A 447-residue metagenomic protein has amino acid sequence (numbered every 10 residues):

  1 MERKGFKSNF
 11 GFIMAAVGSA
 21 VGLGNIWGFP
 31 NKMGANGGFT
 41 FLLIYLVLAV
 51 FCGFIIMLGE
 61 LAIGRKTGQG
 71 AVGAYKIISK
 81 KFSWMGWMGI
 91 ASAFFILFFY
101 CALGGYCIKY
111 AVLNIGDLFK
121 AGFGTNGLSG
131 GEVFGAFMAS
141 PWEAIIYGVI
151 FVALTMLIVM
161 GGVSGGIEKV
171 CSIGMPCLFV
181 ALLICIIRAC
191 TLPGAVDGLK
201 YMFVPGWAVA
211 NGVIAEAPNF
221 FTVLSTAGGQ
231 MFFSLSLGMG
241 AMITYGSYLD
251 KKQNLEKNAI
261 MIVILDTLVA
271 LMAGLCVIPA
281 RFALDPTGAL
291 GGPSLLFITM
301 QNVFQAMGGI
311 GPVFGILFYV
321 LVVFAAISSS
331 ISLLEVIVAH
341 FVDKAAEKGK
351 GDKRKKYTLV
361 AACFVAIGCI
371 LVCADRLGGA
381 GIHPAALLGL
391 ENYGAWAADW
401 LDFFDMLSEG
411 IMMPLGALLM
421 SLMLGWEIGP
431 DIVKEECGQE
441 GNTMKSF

Functional and structural regions predicted by a protein language model:
M1-G28, I56-L61, R65-I77, S83-W84 (+1 more regions): Membrane-interface "cap" regions at the ends of multi-pass membrane proteins
E2-F6, F10, E168, S172-I331 (+1 more regions): Membrane-embedded translocation segments of transport machinery
R3-G5, N31-N36, K66-M88, A102-S164 (+5 more regions): Inter-helical loop and helix-membrane interface segments of multi-pass membrane transporters/permeases
K4, M33-G59, E143-A144, M412-A417: Extracellular loop-to-transmembrane helix junctions
G5, G11, S19, I145-I146 (+5 more regions): Loop-to-transmembrane helix boundary motifs in multi-pass membrane proteins
S8-L46, G240-I243, K257-I260, I264-L265: Transmembrane helix-boundary motif of multi-pass solute transporters/channels
G11-V17, I90, L118-M160, S236-I243 (+3 more regions): Transmembrane alpha-helical segments of multi-pass small-molecule transport proteins
M88, V338, A345, G349-F364 (+1 more regions): C-terminal membrane-solvent junction of multi-pass transporters and transport-like membrane proteins
